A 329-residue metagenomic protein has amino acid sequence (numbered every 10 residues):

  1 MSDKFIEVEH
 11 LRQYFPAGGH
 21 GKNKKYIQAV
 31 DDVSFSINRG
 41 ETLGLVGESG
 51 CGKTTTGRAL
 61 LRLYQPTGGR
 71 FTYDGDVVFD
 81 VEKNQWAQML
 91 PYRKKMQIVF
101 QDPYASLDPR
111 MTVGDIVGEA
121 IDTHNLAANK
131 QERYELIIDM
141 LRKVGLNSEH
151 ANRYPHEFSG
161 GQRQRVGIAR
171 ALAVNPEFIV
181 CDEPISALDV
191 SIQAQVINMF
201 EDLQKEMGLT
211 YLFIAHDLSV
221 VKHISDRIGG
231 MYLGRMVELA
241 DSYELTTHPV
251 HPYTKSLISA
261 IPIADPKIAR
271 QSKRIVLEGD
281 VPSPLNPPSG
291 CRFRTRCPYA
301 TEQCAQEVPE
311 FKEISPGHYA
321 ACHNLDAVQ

Functional and structural regions predicted by a protein language model:
D3-K4, A17-G21, Y26, D241-Q329: Short catalytic/signature loops enriched in Gly
G21-N23, V78-Q97, T123, K130 (+2 more regions): ABC ATPase NBD coupling module
E48, P184-L188, I192-R270: P-loop NTP-binding/switch modules centered on Walker-like glycine-rich loops
G69-D80: Conserved ABC transporter NBD signature motif
D76-V77, Q131-E149, I258-S259: Conserved ABC ATPase "signature" region
Y154-F158, Q162: Conserved ABC ATPase signature
A173-E177: A short, proline-enriched helix->beta-strand linker immediately N-terminal to the Walker B motif in ABC-type P-loop
